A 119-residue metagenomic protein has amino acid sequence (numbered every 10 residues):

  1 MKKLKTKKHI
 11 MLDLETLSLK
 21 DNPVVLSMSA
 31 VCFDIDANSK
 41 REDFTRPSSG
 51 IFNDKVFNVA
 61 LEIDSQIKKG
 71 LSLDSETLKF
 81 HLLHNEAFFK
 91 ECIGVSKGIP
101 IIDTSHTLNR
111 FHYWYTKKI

Functional and structural regions predicted by a protein language model:
M1-I10: Non-catalytic pre-domain segments flanking phosphatase-related domains
I10, S18-I119: Conserved non-catalytic scaffold segment of RNase H-like nuclease domains
